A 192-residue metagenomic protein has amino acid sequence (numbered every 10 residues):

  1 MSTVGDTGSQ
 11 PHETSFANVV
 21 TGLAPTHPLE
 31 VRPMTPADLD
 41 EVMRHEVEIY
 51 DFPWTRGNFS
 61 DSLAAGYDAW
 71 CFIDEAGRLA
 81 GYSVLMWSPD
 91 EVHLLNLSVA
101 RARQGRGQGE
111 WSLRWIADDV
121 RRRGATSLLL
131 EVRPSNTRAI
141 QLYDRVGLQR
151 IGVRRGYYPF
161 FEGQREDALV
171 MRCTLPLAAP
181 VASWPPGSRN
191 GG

Functional and structural regions predicted by a protein language model:
V4-T7, P11-N18, A24-P25, P33-Q104 (+3 more regions): Acetyl-CoA-dependent GNAT
F16, L129-E131, Q149-V170: Conserved catalytic-core motifs of GNAT/GCN5-like acyltransferases
V31, V132: Conserved SAM-binding loop
V99, R133-P134: Short amphipathic helical patch at the helix-1/turn junction of helix-turn-helix
L113, N136-A139, G156-E162: Short glycine/proline-centered loop/turn elements that form peptide/ligand docking sites
I116-V120, L128, A139: Short hydrophobic clusters on alpha-helical segments that form packing/core surfaces in small helical domains
